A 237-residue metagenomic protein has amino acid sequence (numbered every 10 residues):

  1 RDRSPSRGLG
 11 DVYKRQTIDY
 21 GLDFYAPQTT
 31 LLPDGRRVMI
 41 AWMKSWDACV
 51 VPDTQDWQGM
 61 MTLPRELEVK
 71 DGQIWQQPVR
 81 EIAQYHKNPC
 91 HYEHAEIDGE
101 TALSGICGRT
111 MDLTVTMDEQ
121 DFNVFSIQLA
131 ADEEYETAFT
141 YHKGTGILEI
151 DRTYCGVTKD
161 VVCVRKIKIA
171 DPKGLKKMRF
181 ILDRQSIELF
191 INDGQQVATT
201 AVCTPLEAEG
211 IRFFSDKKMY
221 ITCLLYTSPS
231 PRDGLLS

Functional and structural regions predicted by a protein language model:
D2-Y13, Y226-S237: Single conserved hydrophobic/aromatic residue that forms the stacking wall/gate of nucleotide- or nucleobase-binding
I18-S228: Beta-rich accessory regions
